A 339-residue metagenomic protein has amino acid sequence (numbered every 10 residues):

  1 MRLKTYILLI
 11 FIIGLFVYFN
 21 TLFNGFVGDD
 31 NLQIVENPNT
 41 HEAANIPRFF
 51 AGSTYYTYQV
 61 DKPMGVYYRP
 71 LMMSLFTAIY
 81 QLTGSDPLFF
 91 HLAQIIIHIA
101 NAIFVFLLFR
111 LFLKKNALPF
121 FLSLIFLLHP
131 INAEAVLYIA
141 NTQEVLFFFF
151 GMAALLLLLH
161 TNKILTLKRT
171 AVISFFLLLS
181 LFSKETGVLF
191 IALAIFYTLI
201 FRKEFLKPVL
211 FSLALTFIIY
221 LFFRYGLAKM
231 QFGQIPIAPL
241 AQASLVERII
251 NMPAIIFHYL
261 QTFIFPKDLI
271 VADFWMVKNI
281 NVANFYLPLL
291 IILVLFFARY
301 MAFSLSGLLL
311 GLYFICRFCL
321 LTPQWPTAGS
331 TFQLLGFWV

Functional and structural regions predicted by a protein language model:
M1-V339: Polytopic membrane enzymes that build or remodel cell-surface glycoconjugates and lipids
